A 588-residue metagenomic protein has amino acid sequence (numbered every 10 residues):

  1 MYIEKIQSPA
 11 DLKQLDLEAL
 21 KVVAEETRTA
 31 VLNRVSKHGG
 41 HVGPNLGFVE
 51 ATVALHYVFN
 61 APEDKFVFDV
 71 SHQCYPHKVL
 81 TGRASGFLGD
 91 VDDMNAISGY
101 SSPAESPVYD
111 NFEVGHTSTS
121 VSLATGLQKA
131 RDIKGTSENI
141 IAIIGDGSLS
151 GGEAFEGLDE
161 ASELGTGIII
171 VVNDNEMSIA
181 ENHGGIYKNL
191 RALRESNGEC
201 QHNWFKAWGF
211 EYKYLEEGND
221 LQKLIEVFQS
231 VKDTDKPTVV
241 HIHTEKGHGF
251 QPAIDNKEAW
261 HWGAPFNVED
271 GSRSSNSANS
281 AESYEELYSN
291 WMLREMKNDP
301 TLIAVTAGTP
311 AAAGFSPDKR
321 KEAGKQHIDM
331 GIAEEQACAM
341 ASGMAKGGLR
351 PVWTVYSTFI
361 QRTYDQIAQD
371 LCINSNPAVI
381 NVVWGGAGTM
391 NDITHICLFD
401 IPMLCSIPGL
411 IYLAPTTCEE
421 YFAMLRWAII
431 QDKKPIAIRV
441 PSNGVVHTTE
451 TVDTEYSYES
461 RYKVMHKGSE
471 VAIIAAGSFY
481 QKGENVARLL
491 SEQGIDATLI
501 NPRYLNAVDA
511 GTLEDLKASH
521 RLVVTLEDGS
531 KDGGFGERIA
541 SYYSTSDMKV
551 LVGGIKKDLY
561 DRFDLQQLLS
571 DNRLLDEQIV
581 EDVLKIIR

Functional and structural regions predicted by a protein language model:
M1-R34, P252-V268: Cofactor-/ligand-binding subdomain signature composed of acidic, glycine-rich, tryptophan-containing flexible loops
T29-S36, A96-E113, G135-I141, S316-G331 (+3 more regions): Glycine/charged-rich beta-loop-alpha catalytic/anionic-binding loops adjacent to active sites
H41-L164, L302, A307, S316-P317: Cofactor-binding active-site loop characterized by glycine-rich and histidine/acidic residues
D64, F250-Q361, Q366-N376, A475-G477: Non-catalytic terminal/interface segments that mediate subunit docking, oligomerization, and allosteric communication
V70-Y75, I144-G151, V172-S178, G218-N219 (+10 more regions): Acidic, glycine-rich active-site loops and adjacent beta-strand->loop/helix elements that engage anionic groups
F87-I97, E163-M177, C372-W384: A glycine-rich helix N-cap at a beta->alpha junction
D110-F266, S272-S277, E285-Y288, L410-H520: Glycine-rich ThDP/TPP pyrophosphate-binding loop and its adjacent helix/strand module within ThDP-dependent enzymes
P265-N276, T389-N391, I411, S530 (+1 more regions): Peripheral docking tails and interdomain loops at the edges of cofactor- or intermediate-handling domains
